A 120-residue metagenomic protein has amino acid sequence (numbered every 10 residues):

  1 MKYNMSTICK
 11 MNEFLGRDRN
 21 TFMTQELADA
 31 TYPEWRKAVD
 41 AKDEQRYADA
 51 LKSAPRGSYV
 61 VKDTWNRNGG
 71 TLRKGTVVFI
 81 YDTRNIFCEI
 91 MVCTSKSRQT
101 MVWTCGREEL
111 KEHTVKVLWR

Functional and structural regions predicted by a protein language model:
Y3-R36: Amphipathic alpha-helical segments in structured regions that serve as interaction surfaces
N4-L15, R56-G57, V77, R84 (+1 more regions): A generic structural signal for ordered secondary structure
L27-R67: Mixed-charge, Lys/Arg-rich low-complexity intrinsically disordered regions
S58, V78, H113-V115: Short glycine-aromatic motifs
K62-E109, W119: Basic/aromatic-rich interaction segments and small domains that mediate binding to polyanionic partners
